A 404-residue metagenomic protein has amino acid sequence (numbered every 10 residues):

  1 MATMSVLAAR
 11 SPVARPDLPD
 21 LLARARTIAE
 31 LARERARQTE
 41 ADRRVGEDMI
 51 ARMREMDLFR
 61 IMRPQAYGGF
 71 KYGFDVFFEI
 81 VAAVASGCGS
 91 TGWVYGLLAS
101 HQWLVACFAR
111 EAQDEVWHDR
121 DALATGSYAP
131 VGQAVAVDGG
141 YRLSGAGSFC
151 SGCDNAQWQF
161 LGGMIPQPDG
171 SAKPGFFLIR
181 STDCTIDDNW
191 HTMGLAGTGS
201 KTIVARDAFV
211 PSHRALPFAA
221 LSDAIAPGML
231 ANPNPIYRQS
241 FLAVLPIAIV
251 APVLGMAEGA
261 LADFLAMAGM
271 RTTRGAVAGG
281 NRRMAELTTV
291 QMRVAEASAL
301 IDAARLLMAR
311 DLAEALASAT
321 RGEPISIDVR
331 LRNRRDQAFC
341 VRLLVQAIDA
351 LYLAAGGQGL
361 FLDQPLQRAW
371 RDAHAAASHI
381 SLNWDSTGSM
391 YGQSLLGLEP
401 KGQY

Functional and structural regions predicted by a protein language model:
M1-A23, T27, Q403-Y404: Basic/polar N-terminal segments that are highly enriched at the extreme N-terminus, encompassing both cleavable
A23-R26, G255-E258, A262, A295-D302 (+4 more regions): Generic structural signal for well-ordered, non-transmembrane alpha-helical segments in soluble/cytosolic regions
R33, R37-E40, D302-D336, D349-L360: C-terminal helix-coil-helix/basic helical segment that borders enzyme active sites and/or dimer interfaces and provides
E47-E55, F59-A156, S171: Glycine-rich flavin
A136, G147, G162-I165, L178-S181 (+6 more regions): Short, structured patches in soluble enzyme cores that scaffold and shape functional sites
A146-C184, D188-N189, G356: DPxDG-like acidic metal-binding loop motif
S200-I301: Glycine-rich beta->alpha junctions and the first turn(s) of the following alpha-helix
A355-Y404: Glycine-rich phosphate/cofactor-binding loops in nucleotide/flavin-utilizing enzymes
